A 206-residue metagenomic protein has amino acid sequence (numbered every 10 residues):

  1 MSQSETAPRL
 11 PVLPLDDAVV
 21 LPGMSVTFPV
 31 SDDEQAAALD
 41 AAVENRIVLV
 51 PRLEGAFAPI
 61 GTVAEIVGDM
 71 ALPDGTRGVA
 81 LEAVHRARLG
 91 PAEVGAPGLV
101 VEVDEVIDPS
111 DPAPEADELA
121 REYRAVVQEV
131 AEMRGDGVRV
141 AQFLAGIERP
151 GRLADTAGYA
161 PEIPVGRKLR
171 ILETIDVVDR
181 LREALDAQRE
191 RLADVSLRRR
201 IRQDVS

Functional and structural regions predicted by a protein language model:
M1-S206: N-terminal low-complexity, acidic/polar interaction/targeting segments
